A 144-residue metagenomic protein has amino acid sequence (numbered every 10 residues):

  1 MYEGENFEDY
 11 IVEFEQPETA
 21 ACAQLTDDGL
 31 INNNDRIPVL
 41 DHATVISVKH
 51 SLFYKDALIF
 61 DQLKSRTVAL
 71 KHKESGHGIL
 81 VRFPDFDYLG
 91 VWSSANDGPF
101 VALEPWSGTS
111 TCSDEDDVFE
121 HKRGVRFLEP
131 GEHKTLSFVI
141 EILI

Functional and structural regions predicted by a protein language model:
M1-F83: Active-site/ligand-binding surface loops and adjacent short beta/alpha elements that line catalytic pockets across
Q16, D85, I140-I144: Non-catalytic surface loops within mature trypsin-like serine protease
A20-C22, L89, T111, I144: Residue-level signal for secondary-structure boundary sites
Q62, P99, E132-K134: Residue-level preference for beta-strand/loop junctions
R66-V68, V101, L136-F138: Hydrophobic residues positioned within well-ordered beta-strands of beta-sheet architectures
K71-D114: Glycine-rich active-site loops that engage anionic ligands at enzyme catalytic sites
C112-K122: Short beta-strand and strand-turn-strand segments in soluble, beta-rich domains
F127-L143: Short Pro-Gly-centered flexible turn/kink motifs
